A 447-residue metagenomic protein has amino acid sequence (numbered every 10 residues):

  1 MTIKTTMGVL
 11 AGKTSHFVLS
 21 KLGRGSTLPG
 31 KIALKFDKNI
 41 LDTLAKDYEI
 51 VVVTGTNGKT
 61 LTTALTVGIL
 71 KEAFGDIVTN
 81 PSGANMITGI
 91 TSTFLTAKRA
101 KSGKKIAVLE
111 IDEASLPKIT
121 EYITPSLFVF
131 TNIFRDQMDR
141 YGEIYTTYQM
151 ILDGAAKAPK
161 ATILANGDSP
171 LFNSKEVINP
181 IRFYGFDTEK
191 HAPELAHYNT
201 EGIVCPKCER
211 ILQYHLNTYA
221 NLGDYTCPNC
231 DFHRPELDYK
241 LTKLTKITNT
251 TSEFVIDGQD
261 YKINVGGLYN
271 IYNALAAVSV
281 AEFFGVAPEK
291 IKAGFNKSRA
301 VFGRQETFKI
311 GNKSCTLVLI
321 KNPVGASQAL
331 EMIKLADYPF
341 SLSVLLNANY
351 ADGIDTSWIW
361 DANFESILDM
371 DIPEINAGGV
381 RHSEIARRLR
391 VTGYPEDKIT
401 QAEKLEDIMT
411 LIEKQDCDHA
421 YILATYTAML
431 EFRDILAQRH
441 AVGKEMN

Functional and structural regions predicted by a protein language model:
T2-V204: Phosphate-binding loop of NTP-binding sites
E110, T131, L164, N273 (+3 more regions): Residue-level signal for inorganic ion chemistry
Y122-N132, L222-E236, V265-N296: A conserved, hydrophobic alpha-helical segment in the catalytic core of large ATP/adenylate-utilizing enzymes
P170-S174, K190-A192, Y350-I354, R381-R387 (+1 more regions): Short, charged/polar "capping" segments at the starts of alpha-helices and the immediately preceding loops
T188-T250, N264: Cys/His-rich short segments
F232, L244-N249, V280-T316, I320: Gly/charged, well-structured mid-domain segments that form the phosphate/adenylate-handling core of ATP-dependent
L319-K398, A441-N447: Active-site beta-alpha connecting loops in nucleotide-dependent enzymes
I422-N447: Glycine/aspartate-rich loop-and-adjacent alpha/beta segment that forms the canonical ThDP
